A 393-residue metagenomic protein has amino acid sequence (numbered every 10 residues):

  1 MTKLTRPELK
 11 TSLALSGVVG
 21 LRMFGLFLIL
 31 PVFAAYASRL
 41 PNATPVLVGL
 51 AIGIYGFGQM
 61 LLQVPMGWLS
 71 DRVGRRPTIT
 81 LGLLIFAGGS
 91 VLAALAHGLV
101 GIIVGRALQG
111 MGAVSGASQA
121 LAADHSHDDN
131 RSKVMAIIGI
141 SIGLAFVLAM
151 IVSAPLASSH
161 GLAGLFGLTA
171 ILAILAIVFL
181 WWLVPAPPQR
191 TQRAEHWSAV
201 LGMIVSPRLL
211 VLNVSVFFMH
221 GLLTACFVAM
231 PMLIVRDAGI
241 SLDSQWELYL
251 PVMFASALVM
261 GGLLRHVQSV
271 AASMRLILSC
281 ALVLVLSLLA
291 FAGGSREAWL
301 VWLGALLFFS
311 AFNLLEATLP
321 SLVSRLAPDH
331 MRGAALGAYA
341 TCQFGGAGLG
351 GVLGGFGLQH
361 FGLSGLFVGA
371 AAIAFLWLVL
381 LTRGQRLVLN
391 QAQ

Functional and structural regions predicted by a protein language model:
T2-E8, V184-S215: Juxtamembrane intracellular "pre-TM" segments in multi-pass secondary transporters
P31-P45, V228-S244: Short amphipathic helix-loop junctions that connect adjacent transmembrane helices in Major Facilitator Superfamily/SLC
L61-H97: Conserved MFS/SLC helix-loop-helix module at the cytosolic interface between two early adjacent transmembrane helices
L62-G74, V259-A272, L358: Helix-to-loop junctions at the C-terminal end of transmembrane segments in multipass secondary transporters
R72-G82, S269-A281: Cytoplasmic membrane-interface "Motif A"-like loop-to-helix N-cap segments of 12-TM Major Facilitator Superfamily
G105-I142: Cytoplasmic helix-loop-helix junction between adjacent transmembrane helices in 12-TM secondary transporters
I171-Q189, L380-G384: C-terminal membrane-cytosol helix-exit motif in multi-pass small-molecule transporters
M274-L319: C-terminal transmembrane helical hairpin of 12-TM major facilitator-type secondary transporters
